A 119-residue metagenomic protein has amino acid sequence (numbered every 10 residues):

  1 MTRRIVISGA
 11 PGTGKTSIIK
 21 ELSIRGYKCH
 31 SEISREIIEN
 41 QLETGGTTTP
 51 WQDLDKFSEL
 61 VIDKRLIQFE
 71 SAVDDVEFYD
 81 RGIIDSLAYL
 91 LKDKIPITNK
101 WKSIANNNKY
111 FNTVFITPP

Functional and structural regions predicted by a protein language model:
R4, D75-F78: Residue-level preference for the first positions of well-ordered beta-strands
I7: Hydrophobic anchor at the beta1->P-loop junction of P-loop NTPases
P11: The conserved Walker
G14: Conserved glycine(s) of the Walker
S17: Conserved Walker
K20-K64: Conserved substrate/cofactor phosphate-moiety recognition/catalytic segment in nucleotide-dependent phosphotransferases
F57-D74, N99-Y110: Short amphipathic alpha-helices and their capping/turn segments at secondary-structure boundaries
Y79-P119: ATP-dependent NMP and nucleoside kinases share a basic, alpha-helical "lid"
